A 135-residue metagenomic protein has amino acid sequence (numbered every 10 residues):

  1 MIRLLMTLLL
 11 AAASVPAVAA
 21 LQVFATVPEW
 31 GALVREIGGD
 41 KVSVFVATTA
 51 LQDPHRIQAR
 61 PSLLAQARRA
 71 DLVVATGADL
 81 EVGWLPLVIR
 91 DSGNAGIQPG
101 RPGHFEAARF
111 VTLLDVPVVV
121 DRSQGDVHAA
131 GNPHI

Functional and structural regions predicted by a protein language model:
M1-L4: Positively charged n-region of N-terminal signal peptides that target proteins for export
A12-V18: N-terminal signal peptide c-region/cleavage motif recognized by signal peptidases
A19-I135: Extracytoplasmic metal-acquisition and chelation regions
